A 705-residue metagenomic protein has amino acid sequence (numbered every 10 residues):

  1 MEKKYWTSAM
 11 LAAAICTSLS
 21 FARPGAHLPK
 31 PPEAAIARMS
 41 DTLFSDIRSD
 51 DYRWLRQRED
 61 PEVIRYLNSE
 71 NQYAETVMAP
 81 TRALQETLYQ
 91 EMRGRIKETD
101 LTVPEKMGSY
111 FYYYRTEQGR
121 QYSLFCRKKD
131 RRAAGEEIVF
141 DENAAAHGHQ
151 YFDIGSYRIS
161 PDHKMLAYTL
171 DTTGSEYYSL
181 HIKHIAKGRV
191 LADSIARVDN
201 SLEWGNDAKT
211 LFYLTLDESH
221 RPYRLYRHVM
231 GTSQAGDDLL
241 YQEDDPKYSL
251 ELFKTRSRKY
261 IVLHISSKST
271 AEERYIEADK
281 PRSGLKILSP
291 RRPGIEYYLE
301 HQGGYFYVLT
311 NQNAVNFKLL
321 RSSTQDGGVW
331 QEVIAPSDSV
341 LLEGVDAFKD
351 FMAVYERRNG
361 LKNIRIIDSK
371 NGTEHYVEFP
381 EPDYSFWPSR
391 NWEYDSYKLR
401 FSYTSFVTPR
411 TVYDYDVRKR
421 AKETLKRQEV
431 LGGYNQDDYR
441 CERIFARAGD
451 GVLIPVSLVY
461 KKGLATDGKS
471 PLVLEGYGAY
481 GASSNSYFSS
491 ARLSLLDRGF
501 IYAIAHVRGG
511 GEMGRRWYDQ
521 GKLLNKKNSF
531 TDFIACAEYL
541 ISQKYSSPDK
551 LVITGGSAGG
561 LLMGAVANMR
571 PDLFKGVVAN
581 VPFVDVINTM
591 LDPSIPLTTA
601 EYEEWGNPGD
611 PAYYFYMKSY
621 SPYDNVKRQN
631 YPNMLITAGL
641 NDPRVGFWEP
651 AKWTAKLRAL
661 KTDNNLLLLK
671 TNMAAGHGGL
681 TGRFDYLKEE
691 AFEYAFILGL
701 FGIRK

Functional and structural regions predicted by a protein language model:
C16-K30: Bacterial Sec-dependent signal peptides at the C-terminal "C-region" and cleavage site
L28-T81, L88-Y89: Mature N-terminal segment immediately following signal peptide/propeptide cleavage in secreted/periplasmic
P61, R65-R158, T169, Y248-H301 (+9 more regions): Non-catalytic accessory segments flanking enzyme active sites
F111, H163-A167, L211, I261 (+3 more regions): Hydrophobic beta-strand positions that form the internal "hydrophobic ladder" of WD40/Gbeta-like beta-propeller blades
R127-K128, H181-I185, Y226-T232, Y275-A278 (+2 more regions): Beta-propeller blade signature
E136-S156, K164-L170, G174-T215, S219 (+3 more regions): Asp-box/WD-like beta-propeller blade repeats and closely related beta-sheet repeat scaffolds
F140-S160, T169-S175, A186-L191, P380 (+8 more regions): Cap/lid segment of the alpha/beta-hydrolase catalytic domain
I504-K705: Active-site-proximal cap/loop segments of hydrolase catalytic domains
